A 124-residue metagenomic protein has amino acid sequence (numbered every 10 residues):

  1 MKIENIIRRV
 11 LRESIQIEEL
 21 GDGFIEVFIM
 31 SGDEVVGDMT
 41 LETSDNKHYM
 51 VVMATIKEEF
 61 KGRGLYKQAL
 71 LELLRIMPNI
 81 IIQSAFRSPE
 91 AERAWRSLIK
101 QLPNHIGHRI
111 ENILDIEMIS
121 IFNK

Functional and structural regions predicted by a protein language model:
M1-Q16: Short acidic, low-complexity intrinsically disordered linear motifs used for protein-protein interactions
E18-D38: Conserved beta-hairpin
L41-E42, I56: GNAT/GCN5-related N-acetyltransferase fold signature
K47-E58: Conserved acetyl-CoA binding element of GNAT-fold acetyltransferases
I56, G62-R75: Conserved acetyl-CoA-binding loop-helix of GNAT-fold acetyltransferases
R75-E90: Conserved GNAT acetyl-CoA-binding A-motif
W95: Conserved active-site tyrosine of GNAT-family acetyltransferases
H108-K124: C-terminal "cap" of GNAT-fold acetyltransferases
